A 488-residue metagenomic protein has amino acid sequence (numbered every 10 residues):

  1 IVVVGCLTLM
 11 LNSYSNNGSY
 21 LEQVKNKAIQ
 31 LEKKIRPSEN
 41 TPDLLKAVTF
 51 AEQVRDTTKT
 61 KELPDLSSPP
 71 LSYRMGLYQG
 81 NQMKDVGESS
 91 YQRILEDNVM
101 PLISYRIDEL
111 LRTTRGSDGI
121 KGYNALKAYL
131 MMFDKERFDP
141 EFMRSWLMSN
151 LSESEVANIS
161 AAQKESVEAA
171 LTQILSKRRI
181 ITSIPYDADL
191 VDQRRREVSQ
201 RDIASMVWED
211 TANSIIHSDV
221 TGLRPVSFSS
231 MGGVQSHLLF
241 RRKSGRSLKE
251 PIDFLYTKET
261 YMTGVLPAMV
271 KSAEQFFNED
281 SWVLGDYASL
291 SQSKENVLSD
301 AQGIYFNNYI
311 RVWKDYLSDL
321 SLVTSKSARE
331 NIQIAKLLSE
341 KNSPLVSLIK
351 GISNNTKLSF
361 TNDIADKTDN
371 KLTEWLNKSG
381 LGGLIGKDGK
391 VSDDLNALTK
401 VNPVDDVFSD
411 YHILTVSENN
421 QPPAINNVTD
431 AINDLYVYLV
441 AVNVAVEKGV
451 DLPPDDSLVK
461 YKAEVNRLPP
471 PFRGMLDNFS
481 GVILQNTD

Functional and structural regions predicted by a protein language model:
I1-D488: Cytosolic/nucleoplasmic, non-transmembrane interface domains of endomembrane and organelle-membrane proteins
